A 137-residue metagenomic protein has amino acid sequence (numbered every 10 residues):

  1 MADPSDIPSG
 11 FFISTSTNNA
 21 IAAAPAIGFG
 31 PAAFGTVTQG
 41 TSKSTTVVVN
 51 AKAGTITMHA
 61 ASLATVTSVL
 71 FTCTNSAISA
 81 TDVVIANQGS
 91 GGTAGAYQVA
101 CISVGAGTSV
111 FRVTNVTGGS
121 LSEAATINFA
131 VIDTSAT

Functional and structural regions predicted by a protein language model:
A2-I78, V104-T137: Extracellular receptor-binding modules and their adjoining Ser/Thr/Gly/Asp/Asn-rich linkers
T45, G92-V104: Surface patches in mature domains of proteins
D82-G92: Terminal beta-strand-rich extracellular "head" domains that mediate receptor/glycan or other ligand binding
